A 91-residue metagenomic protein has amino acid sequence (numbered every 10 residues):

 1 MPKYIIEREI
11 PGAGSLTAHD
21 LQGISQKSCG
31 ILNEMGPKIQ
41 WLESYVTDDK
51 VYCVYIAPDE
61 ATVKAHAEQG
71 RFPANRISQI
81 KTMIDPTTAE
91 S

Functional and structural regions predicted by a protein language model:
M1-N33, Q40, K50, D85-S91: Short S/T/G/P-rich N-terminal loop/turn motif that feeds into the first structured element of a domain
E9, S44, I56: Acidic/polar N-terminal loop/beta-strand segments that form early-domain functional surfaces
P11, C53, A67: Short, flexible active-site loop motifs that bind/organize anionic cofactors or intermediates
D20, T47, Y55-P58: Generic, well-ordered alpha-helical segments
P37-E43, R76: A short linear hydrophobic-aromatic micro-motif
W41-Y52, V63: Amphipathic, hydrophobic secondary-structure cores in small proteins
I56-M83: An amphipathic, aromatic/His-enriched active-site/gating alpha helix that lines ligand/cofactor pockets
